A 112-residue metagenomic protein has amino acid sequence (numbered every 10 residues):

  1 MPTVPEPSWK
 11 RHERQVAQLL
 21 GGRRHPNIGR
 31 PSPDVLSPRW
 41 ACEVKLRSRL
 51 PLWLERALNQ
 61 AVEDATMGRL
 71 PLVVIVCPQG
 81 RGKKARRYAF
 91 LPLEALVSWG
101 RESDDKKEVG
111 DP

Functional and structural regions predicted by a protein language model:
M1-P112: Catalytic phosphate/metal-binding cores of nucleic-acid and nucleotide-processing enzymes, i.e., regions that mediate
